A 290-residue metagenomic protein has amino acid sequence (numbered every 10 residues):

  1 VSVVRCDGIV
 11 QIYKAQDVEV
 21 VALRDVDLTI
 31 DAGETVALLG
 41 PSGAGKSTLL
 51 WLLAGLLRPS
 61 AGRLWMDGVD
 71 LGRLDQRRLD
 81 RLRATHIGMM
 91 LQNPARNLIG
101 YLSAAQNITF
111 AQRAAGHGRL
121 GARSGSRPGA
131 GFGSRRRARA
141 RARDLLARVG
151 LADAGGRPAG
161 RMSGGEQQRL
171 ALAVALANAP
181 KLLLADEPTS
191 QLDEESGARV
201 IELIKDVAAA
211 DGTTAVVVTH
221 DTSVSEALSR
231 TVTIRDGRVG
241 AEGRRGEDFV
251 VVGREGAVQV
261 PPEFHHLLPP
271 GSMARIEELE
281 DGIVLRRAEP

Functional and structural regions predicted by a protein language model:
V18-V20, L71-G88, R135-R136: ABC ATPase NBD coupling module
A54: Helix-to-loop junction immediately C-terminal to a conserved catalytic motif
G62-D70: Conserved ABC transporter NBD signature motif
R73-Q76, F132, R139, L145-G160: Conserved ABC nucleotide-binding domain
Y101-F110: Short coil-to-helix segment of the ABC ATPase nucleotide-binding domain corresponding to the Q-loop/switch region
G155, A175-L176: ABC ATPase C-loop
A179: Conserved catalytic motifs of ABC-family nucleotide-binding domains
L183-D186: Catalytic Walker B motif of ABC-type/P-loop ATPase nucleotide-binding domains
